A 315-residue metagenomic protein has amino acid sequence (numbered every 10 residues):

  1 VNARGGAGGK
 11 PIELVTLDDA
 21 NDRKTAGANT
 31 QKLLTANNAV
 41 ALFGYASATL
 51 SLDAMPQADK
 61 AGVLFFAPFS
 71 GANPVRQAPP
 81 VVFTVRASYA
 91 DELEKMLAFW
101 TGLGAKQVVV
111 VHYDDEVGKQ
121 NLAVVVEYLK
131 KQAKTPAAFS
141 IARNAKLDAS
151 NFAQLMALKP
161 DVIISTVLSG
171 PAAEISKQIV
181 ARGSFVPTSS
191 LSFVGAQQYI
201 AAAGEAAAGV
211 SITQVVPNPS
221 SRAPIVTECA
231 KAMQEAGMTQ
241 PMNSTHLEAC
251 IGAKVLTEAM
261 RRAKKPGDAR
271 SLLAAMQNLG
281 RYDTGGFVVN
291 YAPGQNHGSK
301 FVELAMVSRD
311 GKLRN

Functional and structural regions predicted by a protein language model:
V1-G8, V124-Y128: Short, polar/charged alpha-helical segment
R4-R76, I141-D148, G170-A173: Beta-alpha junction/loop-to-helix N-cap segments that form part of ligand/metal-binding clefts
G9-I12, N37-A41, K60-L64, A78-V81 (+5 more regions): Loop/turn elements at helix/coil->beta-strand transitions in domains of secreted/extracellular proteins
A28, A72-P74, P80-G183, P219-T227: Extracellular/periplasmic Venus flytrap/periplasmic-binding protein
L33-A46, F66-P68, V109-H112, K159-S169 (+3 more regions): Periplasmic-binding protein-like
S176-C250, V307, L313-R314: Extracellular/periplasmic periplasmic-binding protein-like sensory domains
E235-L247, T257-L313: Segments of small-molecule ligand-sensing domains
